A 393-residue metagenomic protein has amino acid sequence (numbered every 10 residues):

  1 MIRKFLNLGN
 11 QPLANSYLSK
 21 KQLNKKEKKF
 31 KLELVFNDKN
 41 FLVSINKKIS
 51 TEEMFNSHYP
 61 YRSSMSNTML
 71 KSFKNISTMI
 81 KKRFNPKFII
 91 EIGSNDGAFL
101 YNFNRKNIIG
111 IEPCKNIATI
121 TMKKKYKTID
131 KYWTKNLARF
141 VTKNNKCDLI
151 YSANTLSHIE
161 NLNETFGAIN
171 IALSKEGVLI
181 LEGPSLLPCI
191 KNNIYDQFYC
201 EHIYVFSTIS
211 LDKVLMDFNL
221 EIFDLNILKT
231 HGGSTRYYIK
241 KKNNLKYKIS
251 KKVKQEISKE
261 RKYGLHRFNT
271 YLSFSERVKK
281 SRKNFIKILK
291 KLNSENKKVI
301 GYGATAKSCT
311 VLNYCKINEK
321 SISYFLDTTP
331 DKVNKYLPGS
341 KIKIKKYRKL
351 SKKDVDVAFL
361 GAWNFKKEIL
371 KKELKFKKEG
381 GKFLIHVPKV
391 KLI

Functional and structural regions predicted by a protein language model:
M1-N67, N226: N-terminal juxtadomain amphipathic helix that follows a signal peptide/anchor or precedes a small N-terminal auxiliary
N85-N95, V299-Y302: Conserved class I S-adenosyl-L-methionine
D96-K106: Conserved SAM-binding loop of SAM-dependent methyltransferases across substrates and taxa, primarily the Class I
Y151: A conserved beta-strand element that flanks and buttresses the S-adenosyl-L-methionine
N163-V178, L374-K377: A short glycine-rich, Lys/Arg-flanked "PGG" loop and its adjoining helix->strand segment in the class I
E176-P184, G381-P388: Conserved beta-strand signature within the Rossmann-like core of class I S-adenosyl-L-methionine
L181-Y204, T208-L211, L215: Short, glycine-/aromatic-enriched active-site segment of Class I SAM-dependent methyltransferases
G232-R277: Flexible, glycine-/basic-rich loop-and-beta segments that form/coincide with the SAM-dependent methyltransferase
